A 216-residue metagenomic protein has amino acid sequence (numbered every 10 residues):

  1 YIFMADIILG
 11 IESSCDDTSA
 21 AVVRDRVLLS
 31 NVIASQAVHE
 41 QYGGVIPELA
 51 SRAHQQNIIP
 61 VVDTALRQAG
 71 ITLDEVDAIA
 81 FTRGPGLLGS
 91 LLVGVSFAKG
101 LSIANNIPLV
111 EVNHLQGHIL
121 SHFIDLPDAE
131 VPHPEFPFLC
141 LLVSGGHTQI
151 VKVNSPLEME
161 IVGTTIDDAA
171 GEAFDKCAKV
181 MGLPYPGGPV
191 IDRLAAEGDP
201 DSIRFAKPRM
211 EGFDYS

Functional and structural regions predicted by a protein language model:
Y1-F3: Short, Lys/Arg-enriched N-terminal segments with co-localized hydrophobic residues within the first ~10-30 amino acids
D6, S14, N31, P134-E135 (+2 more regions): A short helix-loop
D6-P85, H114: N-terminal beta-alpha supersecondary unit
I8-G10, A78-A80, S90, H133 (+1 more regions): Short glycine-aspartate micro-motif
T18-V23, C140-L142, T148-K152: Short beta-strand scaffold segments in enzyme catalytic cores
F81-N106, I124-D125: Short Gly/Thr/Asp-enriched flexible loops that form oxyanion-binding sites at enzyme active sites
A98-I119, T165-D167: Short, acidic/small-residue loops that bind anionic groups at enzyme active sites
V112-F138: Conserved phosphate-binding catalytic cores of ATP/NTP-utilizing and phosphoryl-transfer enzymes
